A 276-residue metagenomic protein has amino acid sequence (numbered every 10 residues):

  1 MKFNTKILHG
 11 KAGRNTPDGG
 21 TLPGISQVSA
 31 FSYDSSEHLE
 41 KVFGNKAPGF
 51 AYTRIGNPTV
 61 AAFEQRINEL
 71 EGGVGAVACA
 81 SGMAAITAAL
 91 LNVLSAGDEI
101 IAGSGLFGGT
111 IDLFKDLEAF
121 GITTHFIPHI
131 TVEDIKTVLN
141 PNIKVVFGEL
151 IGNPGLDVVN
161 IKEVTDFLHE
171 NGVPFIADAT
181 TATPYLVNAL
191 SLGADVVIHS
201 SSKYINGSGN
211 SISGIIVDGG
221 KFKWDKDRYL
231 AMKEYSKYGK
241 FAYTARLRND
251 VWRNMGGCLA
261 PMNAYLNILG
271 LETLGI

Functional and structural regions predicted by a protein language model:
M1, N57, A61, A189 (+1 more regions): N-terminal start-of-domain structural block
M1-A47: N-terminal glycine-rich, Lys/His-bearing helix-loop that initiates the first secondary-structure elements of many
F3, E37-H38, A47-F50, I122 (+2 more regions): Residue-level signal for pocket-adjacent positions within structured domains
I7-T16, A76-I276: Conserved PLP-enzyme active-site core in the AAT-like
A30, S35-T87, G109-D116: Conserved N-terminal alpha-helix of the aminotransferase class I/II PLP-enzyme fold
